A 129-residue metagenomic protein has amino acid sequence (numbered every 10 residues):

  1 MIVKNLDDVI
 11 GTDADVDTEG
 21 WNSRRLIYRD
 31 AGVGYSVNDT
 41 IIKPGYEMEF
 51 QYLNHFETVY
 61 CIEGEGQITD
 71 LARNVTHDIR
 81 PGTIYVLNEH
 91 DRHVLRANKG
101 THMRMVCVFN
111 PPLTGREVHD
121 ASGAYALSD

Functional and structural regions predicted by a protein language model:
M1-Y35, E117-D129: A short, N-terminal "cap"/entry segment at the start of jelly-roll beta-barrel domains of the cupin/DSBH fold
W21-S23, S36-L53: Conserved short histidine dyad/triad with adjacent acidic residue
T40, V86, T101-E117: A short hydrophobic beta-strand segment most commonly corresponding to one strand of the jelly-roll/cupin
I41-I42, L53-I68, V108: Short, conserved beta-strand element in jelly-roll/cupin
E47-E49, G64-T69, I84: Short beta-strand segments in beta-sandwich/barrel cores
R73-E89: Short acidic-glycine-tyrosine-enriched beta hairpin
A97-N98: Asparagine-centered strand-capping/turn motif at beta-strand->loop junctions
